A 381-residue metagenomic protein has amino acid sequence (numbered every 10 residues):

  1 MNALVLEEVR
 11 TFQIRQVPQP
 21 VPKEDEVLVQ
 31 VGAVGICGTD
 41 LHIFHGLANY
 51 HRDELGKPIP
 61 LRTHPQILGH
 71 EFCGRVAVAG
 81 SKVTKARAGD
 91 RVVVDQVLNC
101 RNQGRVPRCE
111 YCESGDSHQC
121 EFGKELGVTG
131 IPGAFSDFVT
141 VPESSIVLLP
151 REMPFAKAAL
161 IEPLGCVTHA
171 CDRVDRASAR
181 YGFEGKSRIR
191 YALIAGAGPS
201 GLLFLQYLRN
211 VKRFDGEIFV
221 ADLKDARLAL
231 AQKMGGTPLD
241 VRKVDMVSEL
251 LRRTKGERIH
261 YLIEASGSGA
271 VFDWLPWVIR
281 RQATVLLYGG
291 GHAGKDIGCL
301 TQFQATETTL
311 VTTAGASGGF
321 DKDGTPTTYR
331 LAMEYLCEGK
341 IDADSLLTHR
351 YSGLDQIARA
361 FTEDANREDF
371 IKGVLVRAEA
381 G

Functional and structural regions predicted by a protein language model:
P20-V34, N49-R108, P150-E152: Glycine-rich beta-strand-centered segment in the early N-terminal region that forms part of a ligand/cofactor-binding
I59-P65, H70, N99-Y191: NAD(P)H dinucleotide-binding glycine-rich loop of Rossmann-like/cofactor-binding domains, especially the beta1-alpha1
V93, H260-I263: N-terminal Rossmann-like NAD(P) cofactor-binding module of classical short-chain dehydrogenase/reductase
S144, M153-V244: Mid-domain Rossmann-like dinucleotide-binding core that forms the NAD(H)/NADP(H) cofactor-binding site
L223-R227, G269, H292-A293: Helix N-cap at the beta1-alpha1 junction of Rossmann-like dinucleotide-binding domains, i.e., the first residues
D225, D273-P276, R281, P326-G381: C-terminal hydrophobic helical "lid"/dimerization subdomain of Rossmann-like NAD(P)H-dependent oxidoreductases
R252, G256, K295-T348: C-terminal substrate-binding/catalytic core of Rossmann-like NAD(P)-dependent dehydrogenases/reductases
I279-D296, T309: ADP-ribose/adenylate-binding Rossmann-like module
